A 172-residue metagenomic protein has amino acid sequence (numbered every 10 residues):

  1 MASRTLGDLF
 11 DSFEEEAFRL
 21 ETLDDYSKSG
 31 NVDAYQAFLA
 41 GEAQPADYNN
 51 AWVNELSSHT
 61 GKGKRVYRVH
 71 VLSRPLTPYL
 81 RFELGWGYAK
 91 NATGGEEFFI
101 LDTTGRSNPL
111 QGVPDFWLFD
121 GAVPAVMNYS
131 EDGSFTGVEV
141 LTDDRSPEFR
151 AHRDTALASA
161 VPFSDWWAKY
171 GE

Functional and structural regions predicted by a protein language model:
M1-F38, E42-E172: PLD/PLD-like phosphodiesterase catalytic module centered on the HKD motif
